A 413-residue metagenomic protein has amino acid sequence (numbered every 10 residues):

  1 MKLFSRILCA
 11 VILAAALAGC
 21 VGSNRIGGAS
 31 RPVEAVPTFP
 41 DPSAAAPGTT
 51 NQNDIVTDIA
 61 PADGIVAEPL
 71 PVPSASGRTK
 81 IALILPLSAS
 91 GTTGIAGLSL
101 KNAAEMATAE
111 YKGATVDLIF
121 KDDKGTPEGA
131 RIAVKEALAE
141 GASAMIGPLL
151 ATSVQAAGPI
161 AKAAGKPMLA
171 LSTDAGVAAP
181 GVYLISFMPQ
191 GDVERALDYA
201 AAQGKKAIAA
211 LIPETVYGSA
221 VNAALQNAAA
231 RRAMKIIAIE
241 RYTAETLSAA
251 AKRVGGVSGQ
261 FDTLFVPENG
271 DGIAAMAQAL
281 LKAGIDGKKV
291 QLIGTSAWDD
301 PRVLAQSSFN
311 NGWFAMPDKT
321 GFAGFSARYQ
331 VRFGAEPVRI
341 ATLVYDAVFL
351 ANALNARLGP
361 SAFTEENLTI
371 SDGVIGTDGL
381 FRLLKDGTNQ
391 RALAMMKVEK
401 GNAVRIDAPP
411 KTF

Functional and structural regions predicted by a protein language model:
K2-L13, C20-F413: Extracytosolic ligand-binding ectodomains
